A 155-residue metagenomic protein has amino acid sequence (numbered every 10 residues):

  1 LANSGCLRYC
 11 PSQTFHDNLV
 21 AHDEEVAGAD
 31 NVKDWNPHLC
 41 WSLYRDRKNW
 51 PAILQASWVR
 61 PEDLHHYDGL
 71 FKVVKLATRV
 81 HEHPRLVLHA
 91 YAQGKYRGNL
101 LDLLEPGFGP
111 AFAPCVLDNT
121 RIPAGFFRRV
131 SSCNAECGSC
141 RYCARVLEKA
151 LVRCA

Functional and structural regions predicted by a protein language model:
L1-A155: Active-site pocket-lining/capping segments in soluble small-molecule metabolic enzymes
